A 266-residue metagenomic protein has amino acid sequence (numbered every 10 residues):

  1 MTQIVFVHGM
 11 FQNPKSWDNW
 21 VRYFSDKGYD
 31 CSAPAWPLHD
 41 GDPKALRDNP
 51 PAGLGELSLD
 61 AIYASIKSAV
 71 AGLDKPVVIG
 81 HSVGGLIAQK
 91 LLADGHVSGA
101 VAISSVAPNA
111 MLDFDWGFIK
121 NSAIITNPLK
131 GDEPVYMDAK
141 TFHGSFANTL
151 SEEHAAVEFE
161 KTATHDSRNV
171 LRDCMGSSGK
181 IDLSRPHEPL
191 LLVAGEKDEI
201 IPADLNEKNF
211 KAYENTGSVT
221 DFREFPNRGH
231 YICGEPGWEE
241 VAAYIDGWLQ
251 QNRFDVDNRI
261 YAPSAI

Functional and structural regions predicted by a protein language model:
G9-Q12, E196: Active-site glycine-rich loops that stabilize anionic/oxyanionic intermediates across multiple enzyme folds
F24-N49: Conserved alpha/beta-hydrolase
D60-P76: Conserved acidic catalytic loop of the alpha/beta-hydrolase fold
I79-G84, A88: Gly/Ala-rich beta-loop-alpha elbow adjacent to hydrolase catalytic centers
H96-K130, N169-G176: Flexible "cap/lid" loop of the alpha/beta hydrolase fold
P186, L192-A194, D198: Short beta-strand/loop motif that positions the catalytic acidic residue of the alpha/beta-hydrolase fold
P202-A212: Short alpha-helix in the alpha/beta-hydrolase fold that links the catalytic acid
V219-I266: Catalytic active-site module of serine/aspartate enzymes centered on a nucleophile-bearing elbow/loop
